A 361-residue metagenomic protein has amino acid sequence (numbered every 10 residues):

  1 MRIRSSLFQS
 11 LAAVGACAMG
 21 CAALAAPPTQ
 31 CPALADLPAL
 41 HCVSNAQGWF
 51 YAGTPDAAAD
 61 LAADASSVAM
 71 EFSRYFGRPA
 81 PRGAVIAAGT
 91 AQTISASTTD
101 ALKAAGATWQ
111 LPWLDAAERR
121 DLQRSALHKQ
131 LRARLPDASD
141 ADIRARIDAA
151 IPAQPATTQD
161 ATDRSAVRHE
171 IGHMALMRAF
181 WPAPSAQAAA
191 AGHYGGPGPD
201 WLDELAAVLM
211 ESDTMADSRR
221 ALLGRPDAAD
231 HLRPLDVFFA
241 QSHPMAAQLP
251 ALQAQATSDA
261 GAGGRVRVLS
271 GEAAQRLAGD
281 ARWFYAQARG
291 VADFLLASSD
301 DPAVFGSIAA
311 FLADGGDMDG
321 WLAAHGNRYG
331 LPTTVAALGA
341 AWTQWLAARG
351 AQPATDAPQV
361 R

Functional and structural regions predicted by a protein language model:
M1, A26-A33, Q275, G279-W283 (+1 more regions): Beta/coil-rich, acidic/histidine-enriched accessory regions frequently appended to metallopeptidases
R2-V14: Bacterial N-terminal signal peptides that target proteins for export
G20-A23: N-terminal signal peptide c-region/cleavage motif recognized by signal peptidases
P38-A59, D148-P152, A175: Acidic/histidine-rich, surface-exposed loop or edge segments in extracytoplasmic proteins
G53-I94, T99-H128, R168: Zn2+-dependent metallopeptidase catalytic core
S73-A88, P182-A189, G196-G198, S218-R225 (+1 more regions): Surface-exposed patches in mature extracellular/periplasmic domains of secreted proteins
Q130-P250: Zinc-dependent metallopeptidase catalytic helix centered on the HExxH motif and its immediate flanking segment
P234-R328: Active-site-proximal alpha-helical
